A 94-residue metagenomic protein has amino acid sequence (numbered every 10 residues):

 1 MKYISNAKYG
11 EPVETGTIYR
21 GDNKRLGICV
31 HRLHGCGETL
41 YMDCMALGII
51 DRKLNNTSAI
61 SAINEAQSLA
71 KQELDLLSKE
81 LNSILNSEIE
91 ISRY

Functional and structural regions predicted by a protein language model:
M1-N23, S87-E88: Negatively charged, low-complexity tracts enriched in Asp/Glu with abundant Ser/Thr
L26-D51: Short aromatic-glycine-(Arg/Gly/Cys) micro-motifs in beta-strand/loop hairpins
C44-Y94: Mixed-charge, Lys/Arg-enriched low-complexity segments
